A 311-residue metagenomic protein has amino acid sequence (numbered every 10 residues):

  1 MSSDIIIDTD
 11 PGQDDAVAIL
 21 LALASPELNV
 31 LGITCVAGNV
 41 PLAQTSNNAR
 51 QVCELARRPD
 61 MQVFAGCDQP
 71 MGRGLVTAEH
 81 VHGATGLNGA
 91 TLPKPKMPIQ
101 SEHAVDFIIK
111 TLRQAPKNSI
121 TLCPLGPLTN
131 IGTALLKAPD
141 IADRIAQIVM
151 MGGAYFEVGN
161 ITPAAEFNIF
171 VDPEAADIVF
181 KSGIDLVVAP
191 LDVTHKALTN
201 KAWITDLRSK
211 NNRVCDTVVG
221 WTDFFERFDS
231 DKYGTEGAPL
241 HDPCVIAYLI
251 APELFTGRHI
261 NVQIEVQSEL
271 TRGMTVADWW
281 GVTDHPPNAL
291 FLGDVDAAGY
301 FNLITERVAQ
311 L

Functional and structural regions predicted by a protein language model:
S2, L20-A22, N29-V30, F170-E174 (+1 more regions): Conformational coupling and interaction surfaces
S2-T9, Q13-Q51, T85, L92-K196 (+1 more regions): Active-site histidine-anchored catalytic micro-motif
S3, S46-A115, S119, P287-V295 (+1 more regions): Metal-dependent C-N hydrolase catalytic cores
S25, V36, V52-P59, T111 (+10 more regions): Change "in soluble alpha/beta enzymes" to "in soluble alpha/beta proteins
V40-Q44, M71-G72, A154-V158, Q263-W280: Short, mixed-charge aromatic SLiMs
V63, V179, I246: A residue-level signal for conserved active-site and pocket-lining positions in enzyme catalytic cores
